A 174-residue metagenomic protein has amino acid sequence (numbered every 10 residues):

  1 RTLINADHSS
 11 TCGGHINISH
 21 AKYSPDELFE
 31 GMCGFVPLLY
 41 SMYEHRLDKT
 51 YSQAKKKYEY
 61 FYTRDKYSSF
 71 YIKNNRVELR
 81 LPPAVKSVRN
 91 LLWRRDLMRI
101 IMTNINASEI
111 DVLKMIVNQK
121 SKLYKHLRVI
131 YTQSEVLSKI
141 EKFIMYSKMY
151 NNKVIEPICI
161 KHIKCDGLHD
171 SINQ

Functional and structural regions predicted by a protein language model:
R1-D7, A21-Q174: C-terminal accessory/tail domains of diverse enzymes
S9-A21: Long, hydrophobic, well-ordered secondary-structure blocks that form the structural core and pocket-lining surfaces
